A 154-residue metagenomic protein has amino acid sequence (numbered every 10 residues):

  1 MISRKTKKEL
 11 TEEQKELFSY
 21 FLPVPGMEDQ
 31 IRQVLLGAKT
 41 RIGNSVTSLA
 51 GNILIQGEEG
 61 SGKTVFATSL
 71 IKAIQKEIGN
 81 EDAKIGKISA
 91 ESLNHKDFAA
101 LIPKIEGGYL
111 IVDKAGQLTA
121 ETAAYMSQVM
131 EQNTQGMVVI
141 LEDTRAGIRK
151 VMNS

Functional and structural regions predicted by a protein language model:
K7-G51: Pre-Walker A (pre-P-loop) alpha-helix and adjacent loop at the N terminus of AAA/AAA+ ATPase modules, a conserved
L36-R41, T68-N80, E91, A115 (+1 more regions): Long compositionally biased, domain-poor regions of proteins
G51-D82: Walker A/P-loop
A73-I105: AAA+/P-loop NTPase substrate/partner-engagement loops
G86, L110-V112, V139: Hydrophobic positions in the central parallel beta-sheet of the AAA+
L93-Q117, E121-E131: Conserved alpha-helical scaffold flanking the Walker A/P-loop in AAA+ ATPase domains
A120-N153: Conserved catalytic/switch belt of AAA+ P-loop NTPases
